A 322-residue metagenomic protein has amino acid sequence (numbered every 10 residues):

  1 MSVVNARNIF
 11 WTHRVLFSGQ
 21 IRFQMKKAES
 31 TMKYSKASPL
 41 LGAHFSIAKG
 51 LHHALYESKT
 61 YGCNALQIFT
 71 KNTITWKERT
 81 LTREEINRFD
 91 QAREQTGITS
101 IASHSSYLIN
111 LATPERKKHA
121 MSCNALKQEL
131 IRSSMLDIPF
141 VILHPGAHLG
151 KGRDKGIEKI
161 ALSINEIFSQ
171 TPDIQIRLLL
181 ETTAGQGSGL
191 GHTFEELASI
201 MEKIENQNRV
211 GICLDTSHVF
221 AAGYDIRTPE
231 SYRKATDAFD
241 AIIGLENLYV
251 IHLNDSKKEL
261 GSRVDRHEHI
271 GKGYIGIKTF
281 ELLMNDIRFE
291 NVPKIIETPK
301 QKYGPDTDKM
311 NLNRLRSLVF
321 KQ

Functional and structural regions predicted by a protein language model:
N8, T12, F23-S105, I109 (+2 more regions): N-terminal pre-domain/capping segments
K26-A28, A198-Q322: Histidine-acidic metal/acid-base catalytic patches
H44-A48, K71-T73, S105-L108, G146-H148 (+4 more regions): Active-site beta-loop-alpha junctions enriched in small/polar residues
L55, I86-D90, L126, L130 (+5 more regions): Generic structural signal for well-ordered alpha-helices, preferentially at hydrophobic/aromatic core positions
E57-Y61, R83-A102, I131-M135, F168-D173 (+3 more regions): Acidic (Asp/Glu)-rich catalytic clusters
S58, H104, S133, V141 (+4 more regions): Conserved, mostly hydrophobic/aromatic
K77-E85, P114-A125, K151-L162, S188-E196 (+3 more regions): Alpha-helix N-cap and loop-to-helix initiation/capping positions
L111-G211: Active-site acidic/histidine proton-transfer and metal-coordination neighborhood in alpha/beta enzyme cores
